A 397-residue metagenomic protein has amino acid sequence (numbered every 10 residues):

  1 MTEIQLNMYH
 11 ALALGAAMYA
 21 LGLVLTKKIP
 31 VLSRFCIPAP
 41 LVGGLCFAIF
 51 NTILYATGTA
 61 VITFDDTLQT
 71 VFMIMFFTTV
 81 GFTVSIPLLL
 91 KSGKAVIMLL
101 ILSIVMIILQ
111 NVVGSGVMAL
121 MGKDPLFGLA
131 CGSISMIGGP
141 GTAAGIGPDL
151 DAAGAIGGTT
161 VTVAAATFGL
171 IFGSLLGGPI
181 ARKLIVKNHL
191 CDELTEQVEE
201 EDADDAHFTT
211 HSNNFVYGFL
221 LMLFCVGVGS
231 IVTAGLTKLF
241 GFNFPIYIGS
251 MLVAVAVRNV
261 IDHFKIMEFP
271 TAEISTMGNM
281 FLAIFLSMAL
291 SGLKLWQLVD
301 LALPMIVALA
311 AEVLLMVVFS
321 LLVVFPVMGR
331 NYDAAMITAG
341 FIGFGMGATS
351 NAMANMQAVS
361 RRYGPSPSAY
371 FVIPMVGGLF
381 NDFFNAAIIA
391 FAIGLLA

Functional and structural regions predicted by a protein language model:
E3-A17, T63-F76, L126-S133, G241-V253 (+3 more regions): Structural signature of hydrophobic alpha-helical transmembrane segments
M18, L45-T52, D65-G93, M251-I261 (+1 more regions): Hydrophobic transmembrane alpha-helices of secondary-active transporters and Na+-translocating membrane complexes
M18-Y19, L170-H263: Membrane-embedded hairpin module used as a gating/binding unit in multi-pass transport and secretion proteins
L21-S33, T79-K91, I180, V257-T271 (+1 more regions): C-terminal ends of transmembrane helices
L25-L41, I53, T57-G58, I62 (+3 more regions): Flexible hinge motifs at transmembrane-helix junctions and intramembrane kinks/re-entrant loops in multi-pass membrane
V71, S85-S115, T167, T276 (+1 more regions): Entry/N-cap segments of selected transmembrane alpha helices and their immediately preceding amphipathic helices
G116-K123, A166-A203, L314, L322-Y332 (+1 more regions): Juxtamembrane and boundary regions of transmembrane helices in multi-pass small-molecule transporters and channels
V117-G157, V161, F168, F172 (+2 more regions): Alpha-helical membrane segments and immediately flanking helix-loop junctions that form or couple to the substrate/ion
